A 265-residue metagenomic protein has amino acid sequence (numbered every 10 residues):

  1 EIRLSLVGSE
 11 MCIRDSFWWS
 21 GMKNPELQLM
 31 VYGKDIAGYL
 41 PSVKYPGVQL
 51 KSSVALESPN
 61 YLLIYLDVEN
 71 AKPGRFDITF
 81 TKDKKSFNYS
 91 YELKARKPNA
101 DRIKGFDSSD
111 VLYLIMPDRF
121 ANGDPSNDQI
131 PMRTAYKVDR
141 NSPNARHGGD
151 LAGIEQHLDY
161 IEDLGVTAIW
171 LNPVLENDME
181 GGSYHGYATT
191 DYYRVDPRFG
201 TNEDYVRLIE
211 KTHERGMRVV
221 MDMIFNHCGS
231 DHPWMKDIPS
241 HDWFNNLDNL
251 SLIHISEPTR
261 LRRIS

Functional and structural regions predicted by a protein language model:
E1-G8, C12-I13, I253-S265: Single conserved hydrophobic/aromatic residue that forms the stacking wall/gate of nucleotide- or nucleobase-binding
S9-G38, A95: Beta-strand/beta-sandwich contexts
W19, L93-L114, R119, G123: Low-complexity, Pro/Ser/Thr- and charge-rich linker/hinge segments at domain boundaries
Y32-D35, V68-N70, K82, P173: Non-cytosolic beta-sheet module surface loops
G38-Q49: Change to "...patches in solvent-exposed regions of secreted, membrane-anchored, or virion-exposed structural
E57-I103: Extended acidic/polar, glycine-enriched regions that form or flank non-catalytic beta-rich accessory modules
F120-S256, R260: Substrate-binding/active-site clefts of carbohydrate-active enzymes
